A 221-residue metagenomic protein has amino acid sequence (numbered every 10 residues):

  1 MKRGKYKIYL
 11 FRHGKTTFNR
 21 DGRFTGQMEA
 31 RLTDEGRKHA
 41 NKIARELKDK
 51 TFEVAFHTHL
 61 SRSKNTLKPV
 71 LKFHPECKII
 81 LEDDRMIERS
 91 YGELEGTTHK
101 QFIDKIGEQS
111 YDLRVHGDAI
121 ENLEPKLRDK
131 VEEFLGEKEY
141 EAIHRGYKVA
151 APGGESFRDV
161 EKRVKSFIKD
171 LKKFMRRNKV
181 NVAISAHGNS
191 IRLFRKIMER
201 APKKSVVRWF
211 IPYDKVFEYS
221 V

Functional and structural regions predicted by a protein language model:
K2-K5, K64, C77, K165-V221: Active-site-adjacent alpha-helix immediately C-terminal to a catalytic or transition-state-stabilizing loop
R3, K42-L135, I197-K204: Phosphate-coordination/substrate-recognition cap region in phosphate-metabolizing enzymes
Y6, F11-C77, R158-V164, D214: Active-site-proximal alpha-helix that buttresses catalytic centers in soluble enzyme cores
T17-R20, S63-T66, R89-G92, A151 (+1 more regions): Short catalytic/ligand-binding loop motif for oxyanion handling, primarily in non-cytosolic enzymes, centered on
F24, L32, R89-L94, I143: Short clusters of hydrophobic/aromatic residues that line enzyme substrate/ligand-binding pockets
T58-L60, R85, R145, S185-N189: Short, well-ordered beta-to-alpha junction loops that form the rim of enzyme active sites and present histidine/acidic
D112-V115, N122, K126-D170: Internal catalytic-core helix/loop-beta-alpha segment that presents or stabilizes conserved functional determinants
